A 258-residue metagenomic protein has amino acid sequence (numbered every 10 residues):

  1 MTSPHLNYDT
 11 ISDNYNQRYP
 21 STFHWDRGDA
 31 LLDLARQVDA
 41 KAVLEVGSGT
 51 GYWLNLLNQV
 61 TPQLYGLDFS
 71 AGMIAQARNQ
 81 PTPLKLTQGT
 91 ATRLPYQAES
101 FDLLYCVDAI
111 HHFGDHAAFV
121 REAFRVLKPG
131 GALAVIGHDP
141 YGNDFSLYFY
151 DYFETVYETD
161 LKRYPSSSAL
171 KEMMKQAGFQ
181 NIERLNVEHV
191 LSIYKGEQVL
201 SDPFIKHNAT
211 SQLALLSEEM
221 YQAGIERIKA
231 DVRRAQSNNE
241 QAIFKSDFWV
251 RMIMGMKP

Functional and structural regions predicted by a protein language model:
M1-D39, Y52-L56, M73-Q76, G142: Conserved class I S-adenosyl-L-methionine
L44-V46, T50-R93: Class I SAM-dependent methyltransferase SAM/SAH-binding core
T50, E183-P258: Conserved Class I S-adenosyl-L-methionine
Y105: A conserved beta-strand element that flanks and buttresses the S-adenosyl-L-methionine
D108-A109: Short catalytic micro-motifs in class I SAM-dependent methyltransferases
A117-P129: A short glycine-rich, Lys/Arg-flanked "PGG" loop and its adjoining helix->strand segment in the class I
A132-L161: Conserved class I S-adenosyl-L-methionine
K162-A177: Short alpha-helix
